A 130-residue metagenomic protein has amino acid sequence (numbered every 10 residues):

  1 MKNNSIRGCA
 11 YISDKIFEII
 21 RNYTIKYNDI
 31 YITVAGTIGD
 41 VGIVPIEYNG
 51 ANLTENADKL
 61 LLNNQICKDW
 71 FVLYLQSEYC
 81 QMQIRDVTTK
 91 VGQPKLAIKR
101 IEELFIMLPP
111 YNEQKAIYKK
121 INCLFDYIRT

Functional and structural regions predicted by a protein language model:
M1-N3, Y23-D40, L53-A57, V72-R85: Short Ser/Thr-interspersed hydrophobic loop/turn segments at strand-loop and sheet-helix junctions that line or gate
M1-Y27, E47: Sequence-specific dsDNA recognition surfaces
G36, I46, L62: Short, conserved catalytic or interaction motifs in soluble domains
T37, G50-D58, I66-D69, T89-Y111: A short glycine-rich beta-alpha junction/loop motif
V44-I46, V87-K90: Short amphipathic beta-strand starts and helix->beta connectors
L60, N64-Q65, K120-L124: Conserved aromatic/hydrophobic "specificity hotspots" at molecular recognition or selectivity sites
F71, L75, Q114-I117: Interdomain signal-transducing alpha-helices
Q83, V87, E103-T130: Amphipathic alpha-helical coiled-coil/heptad-repeat segments
